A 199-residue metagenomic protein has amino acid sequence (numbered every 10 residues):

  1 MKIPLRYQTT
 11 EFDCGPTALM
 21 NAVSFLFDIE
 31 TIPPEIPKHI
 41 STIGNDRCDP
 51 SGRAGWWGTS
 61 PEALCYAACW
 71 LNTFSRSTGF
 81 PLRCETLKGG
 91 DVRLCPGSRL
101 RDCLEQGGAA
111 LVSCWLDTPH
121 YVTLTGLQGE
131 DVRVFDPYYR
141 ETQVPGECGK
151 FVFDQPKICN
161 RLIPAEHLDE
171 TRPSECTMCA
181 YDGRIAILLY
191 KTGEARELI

Functional and structural regions predicted by a protein language model:
M1-G89: Cysteine-nucleophile protease catalytic domains, especially the papain-like/related folds used in DUB/UBL proteases
I32-P33, S60, P96, D154 (+1 more regions): A diffuse structural propensity rather than consistent per-protein peaks
H39-G44, A67, L71, R99-L100 (+3 more regions): Generic hydrophobic, helix-prone segments enriched in Leu/Val/Ile
C48, C65, C69, C84 (+6 more regions): Generic recognition of cysteine residues
G55-T59, V92, L116, K191: Alpha-helix N-cap/loop-to-helix boundary motif
A67-P81, V112-L127, G149-C159: Hydrophobic transmembrane alpha-helix bundles
R83-Y139, Q143: Active-site-adjacent substructure of cysteine-protease-like catalytic cores
L104-E105, L127-I199: Noncatalytic regulatory segments and standalone regulatory/sensor domains
